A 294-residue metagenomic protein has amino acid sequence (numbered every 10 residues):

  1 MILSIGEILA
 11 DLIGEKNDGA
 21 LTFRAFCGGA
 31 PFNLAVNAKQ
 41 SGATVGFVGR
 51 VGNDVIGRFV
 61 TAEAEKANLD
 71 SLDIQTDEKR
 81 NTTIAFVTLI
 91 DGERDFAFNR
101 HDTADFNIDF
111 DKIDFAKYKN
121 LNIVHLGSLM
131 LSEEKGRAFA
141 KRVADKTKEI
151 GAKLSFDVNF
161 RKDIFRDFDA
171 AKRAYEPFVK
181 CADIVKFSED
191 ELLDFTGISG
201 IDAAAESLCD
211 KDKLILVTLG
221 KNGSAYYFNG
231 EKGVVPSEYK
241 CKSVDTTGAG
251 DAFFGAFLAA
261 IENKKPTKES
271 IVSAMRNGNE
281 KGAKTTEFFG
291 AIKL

Functional and structural regions predicted by a protein language model:
M1-D70: Glycine-rich phosphate/adenosyl-contacting loop at the front of the ribokinase-like
I8, L129, V158, A252: Active-site metal-binding loops of divalent metal-dependent hydrolases
T44-L126: Conserved N-terminal subdomain of the carbohydrate kinase-like
V45, S71, L154-F156, I215: Hydrophobic beta-strand scaffold residues
A116-K117, P177-F178, L208: Structural alpha-helical scaffold elements that stabilize or flank donor/cofactor-binding regions in carbohydrate
L131-A203, G223: Conserved beta-alpha-beta core of the PfkB/ribokinase-like small-molecule kinase fold
D145, G197-L294: Conserved phosphate-binding/catalytic region of the ribokinase-like
